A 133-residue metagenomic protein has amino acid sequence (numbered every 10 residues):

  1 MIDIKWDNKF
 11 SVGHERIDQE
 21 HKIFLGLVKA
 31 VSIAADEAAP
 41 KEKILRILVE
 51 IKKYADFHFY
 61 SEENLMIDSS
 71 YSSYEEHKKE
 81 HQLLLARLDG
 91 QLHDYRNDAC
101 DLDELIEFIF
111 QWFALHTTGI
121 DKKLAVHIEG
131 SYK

Functional and structural regions predicted by a protein language model:
M1-K133: Small-residue-biased structural context
